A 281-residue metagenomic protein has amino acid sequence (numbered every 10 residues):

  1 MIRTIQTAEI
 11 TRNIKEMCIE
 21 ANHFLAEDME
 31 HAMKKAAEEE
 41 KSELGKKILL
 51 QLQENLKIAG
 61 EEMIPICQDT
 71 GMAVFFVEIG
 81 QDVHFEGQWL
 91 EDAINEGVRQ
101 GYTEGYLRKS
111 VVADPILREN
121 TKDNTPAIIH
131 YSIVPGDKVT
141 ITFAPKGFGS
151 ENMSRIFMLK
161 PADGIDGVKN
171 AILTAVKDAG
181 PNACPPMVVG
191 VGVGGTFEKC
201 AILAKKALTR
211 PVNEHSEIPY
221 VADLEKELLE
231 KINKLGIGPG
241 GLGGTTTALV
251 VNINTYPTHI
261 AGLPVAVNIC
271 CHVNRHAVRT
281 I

Functional and structural regions predicted by a protein language model:
M1-V191, T196-I281: Non-transmembrane, aqueous-exposed alpha-helical and coiled segments at domain scale
